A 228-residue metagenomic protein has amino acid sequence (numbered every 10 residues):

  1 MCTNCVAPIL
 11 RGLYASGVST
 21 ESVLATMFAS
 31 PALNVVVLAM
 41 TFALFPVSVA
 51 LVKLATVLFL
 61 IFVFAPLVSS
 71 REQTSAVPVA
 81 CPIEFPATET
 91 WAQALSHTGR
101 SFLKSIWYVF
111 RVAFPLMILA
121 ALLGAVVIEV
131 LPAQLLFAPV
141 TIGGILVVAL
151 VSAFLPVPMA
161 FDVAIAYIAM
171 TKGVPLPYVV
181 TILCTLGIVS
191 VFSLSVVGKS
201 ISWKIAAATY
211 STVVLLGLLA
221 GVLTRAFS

Functional and structural regions predicted by a protein language model:
M1-L54, V130-I205: Membrane-interfacial helix-loop connectors
L51-A149, T171, A207-S228: Selected transmembrane alpha-helices and immediately adjacent juxtamembrane segments of polytopic inner-membrane
